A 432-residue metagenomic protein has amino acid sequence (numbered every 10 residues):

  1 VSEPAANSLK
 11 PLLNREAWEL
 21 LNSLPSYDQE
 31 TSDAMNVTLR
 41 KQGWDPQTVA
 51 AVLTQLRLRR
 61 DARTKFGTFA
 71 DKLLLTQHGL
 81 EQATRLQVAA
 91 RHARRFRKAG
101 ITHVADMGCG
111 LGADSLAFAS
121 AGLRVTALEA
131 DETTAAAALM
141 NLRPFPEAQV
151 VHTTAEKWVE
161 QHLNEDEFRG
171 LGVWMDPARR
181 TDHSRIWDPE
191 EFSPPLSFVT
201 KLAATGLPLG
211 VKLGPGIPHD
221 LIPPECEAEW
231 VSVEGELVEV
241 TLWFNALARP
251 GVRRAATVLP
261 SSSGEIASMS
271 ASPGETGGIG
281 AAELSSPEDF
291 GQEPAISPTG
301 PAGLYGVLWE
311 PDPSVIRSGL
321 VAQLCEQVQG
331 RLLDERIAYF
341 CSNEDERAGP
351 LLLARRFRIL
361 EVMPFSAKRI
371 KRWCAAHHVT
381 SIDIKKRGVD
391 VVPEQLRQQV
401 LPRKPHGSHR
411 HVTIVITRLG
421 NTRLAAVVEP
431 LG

Functional and structural regions predicted by a protein language model:
V1-G432: SAM-dependent transferase fold signal centered on methyltransferase-like domains, encompassing both Class I
